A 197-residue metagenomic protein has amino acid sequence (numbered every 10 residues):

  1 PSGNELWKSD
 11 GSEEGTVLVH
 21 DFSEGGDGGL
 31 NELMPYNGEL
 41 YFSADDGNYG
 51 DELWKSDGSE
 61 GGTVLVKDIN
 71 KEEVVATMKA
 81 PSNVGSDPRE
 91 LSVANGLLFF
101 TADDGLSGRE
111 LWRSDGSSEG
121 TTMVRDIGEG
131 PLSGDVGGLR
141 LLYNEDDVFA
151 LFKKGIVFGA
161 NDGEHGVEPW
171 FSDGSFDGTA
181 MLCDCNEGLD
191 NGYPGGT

Functional and structural regions predicted by a protein language model:
P1-T197: Feature 14080 marks short, conserved micro-sites in well-ordered regions that are central to protein function
